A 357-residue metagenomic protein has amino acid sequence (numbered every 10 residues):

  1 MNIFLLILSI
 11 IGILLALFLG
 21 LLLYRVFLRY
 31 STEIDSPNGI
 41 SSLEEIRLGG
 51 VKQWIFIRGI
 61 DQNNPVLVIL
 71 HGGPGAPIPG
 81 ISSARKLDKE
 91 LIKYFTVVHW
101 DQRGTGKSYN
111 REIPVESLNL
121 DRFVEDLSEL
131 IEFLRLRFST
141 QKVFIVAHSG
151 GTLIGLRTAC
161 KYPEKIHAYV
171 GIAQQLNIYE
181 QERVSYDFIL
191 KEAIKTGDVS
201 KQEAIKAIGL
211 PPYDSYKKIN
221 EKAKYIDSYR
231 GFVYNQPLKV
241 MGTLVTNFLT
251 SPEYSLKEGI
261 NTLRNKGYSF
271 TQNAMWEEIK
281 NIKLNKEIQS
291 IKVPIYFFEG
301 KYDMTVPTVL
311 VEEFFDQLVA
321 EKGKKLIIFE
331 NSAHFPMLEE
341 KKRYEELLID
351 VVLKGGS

Functional and structural regions predicted by a protein language model:
P77-L87: The serine-hydrolase catalytic nucleophile loop
E90-Y109: Conserved alpha/beta-hydrolase
R122-K142: Conserved acidic catalytic loop of the alpha/beta-hydrolase fold
T140-R183: Conserved hydrolase catalytic core segment
I166-P212: A catalytic-pocket lid/entrance helix-loop region that shapes and gates access to the active site across common
T196-K286, V293: Alpha/beta-hydrolase
I291, F297-E299, D303: Short beta-strand/loop motif that positions the catalytic acidic residue of the alpha/beta-hydrolase fold
S332-K341, E345: Catalytic histidine-centered segment of alpha/beta-hydrolase-like enzymes
